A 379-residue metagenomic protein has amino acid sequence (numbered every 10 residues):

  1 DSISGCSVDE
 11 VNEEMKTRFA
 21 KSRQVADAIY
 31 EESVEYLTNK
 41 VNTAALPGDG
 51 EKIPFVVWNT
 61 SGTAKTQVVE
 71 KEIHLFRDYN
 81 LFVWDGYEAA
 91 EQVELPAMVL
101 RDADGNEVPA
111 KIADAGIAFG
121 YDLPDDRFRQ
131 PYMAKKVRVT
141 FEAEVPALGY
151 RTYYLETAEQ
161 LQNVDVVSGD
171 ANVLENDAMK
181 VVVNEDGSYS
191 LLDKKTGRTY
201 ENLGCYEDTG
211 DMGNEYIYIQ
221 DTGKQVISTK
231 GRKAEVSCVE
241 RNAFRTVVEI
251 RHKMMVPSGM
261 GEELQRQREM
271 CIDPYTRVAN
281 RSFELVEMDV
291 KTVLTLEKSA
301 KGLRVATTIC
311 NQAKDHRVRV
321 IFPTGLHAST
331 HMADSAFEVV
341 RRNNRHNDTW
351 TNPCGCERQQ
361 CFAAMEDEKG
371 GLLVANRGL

Functional and structural regions predicted by a protein language model:
S2-T308, V320: Catalytic and substrate-binding regions of extracellular carbohydrate-active enzymes, especially polysaccharide lyases
N80-A97, F322-G378: Polysaccharide-binding surfaces and accessory modules of carbohydrate-active proteins
N311-H316: Extended, low-complexity, turn-rich repeat/linker tracts enriched in Gly/Pro/Ser/Thr and Asp/Glu that occur
